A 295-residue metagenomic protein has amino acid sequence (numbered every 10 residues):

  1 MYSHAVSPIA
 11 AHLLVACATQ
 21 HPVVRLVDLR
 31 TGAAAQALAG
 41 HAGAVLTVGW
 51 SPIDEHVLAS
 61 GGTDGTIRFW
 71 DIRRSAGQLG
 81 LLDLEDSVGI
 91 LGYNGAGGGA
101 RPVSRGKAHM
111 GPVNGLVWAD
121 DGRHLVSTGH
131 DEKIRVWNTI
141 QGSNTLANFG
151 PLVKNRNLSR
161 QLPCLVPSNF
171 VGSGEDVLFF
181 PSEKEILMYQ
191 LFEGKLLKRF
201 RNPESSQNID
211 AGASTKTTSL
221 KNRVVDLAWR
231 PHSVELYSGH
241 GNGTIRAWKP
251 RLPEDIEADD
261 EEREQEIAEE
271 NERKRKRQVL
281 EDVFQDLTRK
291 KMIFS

Functional and structural regions predicted by a protein language model:
M1, G43, I53, G111 (+2 more regions): Loop/turn position at the start of each blade in beta-propeller repeats
M1-L14, A18-V45, P52-E55, T66-S104 (+3 more regions): Per-blade loop-tip surfaces of WD-repeat and WD-like beta-propellers in eukaryotic adaptors/scaffolds
A5-H12, C17, A42, G49-H56 (+4 more regions): Loop/turn segments within WD40 beta-propeller blades
C17-H21, G61-D64, T128-D131, P181-E183 (+1 more regions): Conserved strand-to-loop turn within each blade of WD40 beta-propeller repeats
T63, L81-L84, V113-V117: Aromatic-anchored, glycine/proline-accented short structural segments that stabilize local strand-turns or short
E85-G97, N144-S295: Terminal intrinsically disordered, low-complexity extensions flanking WD-repeat/beta-propeller proteins
A108-A147: Long, well-ordered mid-to-C-terminal structural blocks that present hydrophobic/aromatic surfaces
